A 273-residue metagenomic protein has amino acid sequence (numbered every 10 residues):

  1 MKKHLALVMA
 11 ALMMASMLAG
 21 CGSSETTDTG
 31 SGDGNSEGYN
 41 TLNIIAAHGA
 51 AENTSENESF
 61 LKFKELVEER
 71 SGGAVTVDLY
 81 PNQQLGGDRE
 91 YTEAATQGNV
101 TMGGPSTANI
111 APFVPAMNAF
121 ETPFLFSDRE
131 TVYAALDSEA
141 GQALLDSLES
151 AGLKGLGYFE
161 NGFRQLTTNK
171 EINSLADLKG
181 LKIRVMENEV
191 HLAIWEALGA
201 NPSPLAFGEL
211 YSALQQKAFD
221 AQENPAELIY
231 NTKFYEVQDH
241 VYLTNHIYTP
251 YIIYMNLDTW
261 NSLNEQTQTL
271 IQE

Functional and structural regions predicted by a protein language model:
M1-A11: Positively charged n-region of N-terminal signal peptides that target proteins for export
A11-L12, E265: Hydrophobic alpha-helical membrane-insertion segments
S16-G20: C-terminal motif of bacterial Sec signal peptides marking the signal peptidase cleavage site
G22-E130, A140, E149-E273: N-terminal secretory/targeting leader peptides
A134-D146: Signature of the catalytic double-stranded beta-helix
